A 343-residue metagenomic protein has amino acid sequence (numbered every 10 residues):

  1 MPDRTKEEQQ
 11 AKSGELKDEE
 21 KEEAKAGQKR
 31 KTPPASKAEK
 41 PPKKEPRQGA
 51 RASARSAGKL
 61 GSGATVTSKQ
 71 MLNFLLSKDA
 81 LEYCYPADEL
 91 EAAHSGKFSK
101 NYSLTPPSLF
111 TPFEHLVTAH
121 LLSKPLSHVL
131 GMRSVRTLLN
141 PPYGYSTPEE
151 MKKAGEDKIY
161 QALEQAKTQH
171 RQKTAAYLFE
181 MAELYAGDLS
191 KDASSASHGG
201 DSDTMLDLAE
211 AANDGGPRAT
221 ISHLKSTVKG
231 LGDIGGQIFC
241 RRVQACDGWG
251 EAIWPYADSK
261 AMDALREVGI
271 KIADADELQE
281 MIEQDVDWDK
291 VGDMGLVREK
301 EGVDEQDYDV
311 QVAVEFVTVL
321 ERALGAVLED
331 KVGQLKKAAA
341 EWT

Functional and structural regions predicted by a protein language model:
P2-Y102, P217-T227, D233-T343: C-terminal accessory module of base-excision DNA glycosylases/AP lyases that mediates lesion recognition and DNA
S103-H115, A166-T174, Q306-T318: Structural motif
L109-P141: Extended cationic-aromatic binding surfaces that line active-site or macromolecule-binding grooves and engage
F110, S127-M132, R171-A175, D233 (+2 more regions): Alpha-helix N-cap/helix-initiation sites
E114-K124, E180, V317-L328: Short, hydrophobic/amphipathic alpha-helical patches that form generic packing surfaces within helical domains
L116-H120, S134-T137, K158, A162 (+3 more regions): A general alpha-helix detector
K124-L126, L130, P142-Y143, A186 (+3 more regions): Short alpha-helix boundary/capping elements
Y143-K229, R241-C246: Alpha-helical ds-nucleic-acid-binding substructure associated with the helix-hairpin-helix region of base-excision DNA
